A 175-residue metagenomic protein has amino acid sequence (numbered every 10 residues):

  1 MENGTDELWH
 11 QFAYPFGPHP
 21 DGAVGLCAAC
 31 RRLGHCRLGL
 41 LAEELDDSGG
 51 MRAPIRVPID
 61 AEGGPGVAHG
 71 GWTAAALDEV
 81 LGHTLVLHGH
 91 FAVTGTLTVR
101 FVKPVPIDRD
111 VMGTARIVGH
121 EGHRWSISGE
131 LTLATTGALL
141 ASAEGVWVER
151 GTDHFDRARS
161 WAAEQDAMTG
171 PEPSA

Functional and structural regions predicted by a protein language model:
M1-H19, V105-I107, V118-A175: HotDog/MaoC-like acyl-thioester-processing domains
N3-D6, D21-V24, D46-D47, D60-P65 (+3 more regions): Short acidic/polar alpha-helix capping motifs at helix-coil junctions
G22-A68: Catalytic strand-loop segment that frames the active site of acyl-thioester-processing enzymes
A23, C36, G49-A53, V93-L97 (+3 more regions): A generic structural signal for short beta-strands and their flanking turns/coil linkers
E43-L45, R116-H120: Short beta-strand micro-motifs enriched in acidic
A53-I55, L97-F101, A115, G129 (+1 more regions): A structural signal for short, well-ordered beta-strand segments
V67-A75: Short, conserved micro-motifs enriched in small and acidic residues
T73, E79-M112, I117: Hydrophobic beta-strand-centered segment that forms part of the acyl-chain substrate-binding groove
